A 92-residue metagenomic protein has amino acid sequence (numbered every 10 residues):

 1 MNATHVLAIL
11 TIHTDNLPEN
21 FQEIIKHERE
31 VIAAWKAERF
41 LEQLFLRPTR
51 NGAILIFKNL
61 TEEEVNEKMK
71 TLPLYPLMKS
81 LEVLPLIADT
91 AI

Functional and structural regions predicted by a protein language model:
M1-I92: Conserved, structured core segments of small domains
